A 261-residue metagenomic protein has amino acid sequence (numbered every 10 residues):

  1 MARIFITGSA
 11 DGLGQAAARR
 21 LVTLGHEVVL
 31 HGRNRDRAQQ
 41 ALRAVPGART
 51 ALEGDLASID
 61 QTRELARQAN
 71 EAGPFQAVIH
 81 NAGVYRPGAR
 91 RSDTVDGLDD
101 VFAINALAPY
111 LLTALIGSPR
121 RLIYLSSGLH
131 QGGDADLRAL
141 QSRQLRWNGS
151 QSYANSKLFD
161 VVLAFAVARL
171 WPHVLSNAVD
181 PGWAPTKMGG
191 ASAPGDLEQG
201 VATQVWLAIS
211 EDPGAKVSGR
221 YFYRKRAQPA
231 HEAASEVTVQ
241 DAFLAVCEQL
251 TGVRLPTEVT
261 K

Functional and structural regions predicted by a protein language model:
R3-I6, V78-I79: Conserved hydrophobic beta-strands of the Rossmann-like cofactor-binding core in SDR/related NAD(P)H-dependent
A10-D11: Conserved glycine-rich cofactor-binding loop
L24-Q40: Conserved glycine-rich Rossmann-like NAD(P)H-binding loop of the short-chain dehydrogenase/reductase
V45-D60: Rossmann-fold cofactor-recognition segment
A57-P74: Conserved Rossmann-fold cofactor-binding substructure of NAD(P)-dependent oxidoreductases
G83-R91, L98-D99, R121-H173, D180-A193: Catalytic loop of short-chain dehydrogenase/reductase
A178, P194-A245, Q249: C-terminal helical subdomain
